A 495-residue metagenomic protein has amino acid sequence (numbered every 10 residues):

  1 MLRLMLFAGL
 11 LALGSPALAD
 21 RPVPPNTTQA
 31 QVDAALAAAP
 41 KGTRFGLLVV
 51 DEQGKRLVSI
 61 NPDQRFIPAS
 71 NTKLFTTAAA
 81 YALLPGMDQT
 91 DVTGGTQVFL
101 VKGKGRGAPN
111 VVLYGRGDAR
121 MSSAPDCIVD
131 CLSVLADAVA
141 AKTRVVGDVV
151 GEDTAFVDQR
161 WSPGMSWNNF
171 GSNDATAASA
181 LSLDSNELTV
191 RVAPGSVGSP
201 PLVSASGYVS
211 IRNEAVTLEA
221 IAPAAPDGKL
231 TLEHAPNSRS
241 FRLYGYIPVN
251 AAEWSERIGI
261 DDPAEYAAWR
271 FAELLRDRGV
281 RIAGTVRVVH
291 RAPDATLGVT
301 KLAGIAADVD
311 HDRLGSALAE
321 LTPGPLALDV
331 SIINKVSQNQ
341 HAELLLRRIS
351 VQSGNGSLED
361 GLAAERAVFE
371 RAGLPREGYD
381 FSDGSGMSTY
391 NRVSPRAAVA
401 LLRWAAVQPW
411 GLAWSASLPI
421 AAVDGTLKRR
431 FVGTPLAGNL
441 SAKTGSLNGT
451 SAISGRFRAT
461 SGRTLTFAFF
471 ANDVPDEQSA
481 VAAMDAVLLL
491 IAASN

Functional and structural regions predicted by a protein language model:
M1-F7: Sec-dependent signal peptide recognition, specifically the positively charged N-region followed immediately by
G14-S15: N-terminal signal peptide c-region/cleavage motif recognized by signal peptidases
D20-A35, A82-R376, T460, A483 (+1 more regions): Conserved serine DD-peptidase/penicillin-binding transpeptidase domain and beta-lactam-recognizing active-site
A37-I60, R287: A short, well-structured edge-of-sheet supersecondary motif
L47-V49, G94-F99, S454: Short beta-strand scaffold segments in enzyme catalytic cores
L57-I60, V336-N339, E343-N495: Small-residue-rich helix-loop
S59-A79: Short active-site loop at a secondary-structure junction that contains or immediately precedes the catalytic residue(s)
